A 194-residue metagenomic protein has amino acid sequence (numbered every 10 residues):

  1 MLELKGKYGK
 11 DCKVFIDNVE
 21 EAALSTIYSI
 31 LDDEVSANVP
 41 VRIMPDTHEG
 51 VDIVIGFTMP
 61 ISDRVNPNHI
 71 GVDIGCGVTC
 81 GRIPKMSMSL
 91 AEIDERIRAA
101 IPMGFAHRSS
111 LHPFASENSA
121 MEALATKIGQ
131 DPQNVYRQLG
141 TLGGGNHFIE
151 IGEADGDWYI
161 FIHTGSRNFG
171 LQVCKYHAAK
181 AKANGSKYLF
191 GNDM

Functional and structural regions predicted by a protein language model:
M1-V41, T47, F57, I61-H69 (+2 more regions): Glycine-rich, flexible loop motifs
G50: Positively charged, aromatic-enriched nucleic acid-contacting surfaces
V54: A short acidic (Asp/Glu
W158-Y159: Hydrophobic residues embedded in beta-strands of well-ordered beta-sheets
